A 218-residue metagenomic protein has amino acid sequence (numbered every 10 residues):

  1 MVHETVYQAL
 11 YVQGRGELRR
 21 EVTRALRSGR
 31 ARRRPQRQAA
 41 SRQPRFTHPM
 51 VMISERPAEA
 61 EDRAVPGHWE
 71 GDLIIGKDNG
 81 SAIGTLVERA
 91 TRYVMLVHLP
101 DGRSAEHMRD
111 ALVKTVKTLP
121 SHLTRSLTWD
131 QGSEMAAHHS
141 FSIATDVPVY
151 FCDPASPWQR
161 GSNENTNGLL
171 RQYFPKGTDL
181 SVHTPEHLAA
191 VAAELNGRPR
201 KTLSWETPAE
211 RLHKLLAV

Functional and structural regions predicted by a protein language model:
M1-E61: Basic, flexible linker segments flanking DNA-binding modules in nucleic acid-interacting mobile-element proteins
E4-E17, E106-V113, K117, S121-H122 (+1 more regions): Short alpha-helical elements
V6, D72, L86, R92 (+5 more regions): Mobile genetic element proteins and their domesticated derivatives, centered on retroelements and DNA transposons
P66-G76: Two-metal-ion RNase H-like nuclease active-site motif
I75-N79, V87, L96-S121: Active-site beta-loop-alpha junctions of metal-dependent nucleic acid enzymes, especially the RNase H-like/DDE
G80-T91, S140-S142: A glycine-rich, aromatic-flanked flexible loop/lid motif
T118-A137, S156: Extended C-terminal subregions enriched in glycine
G132, H139-V218: Charged alpha-helix within mobile-element recombinases
